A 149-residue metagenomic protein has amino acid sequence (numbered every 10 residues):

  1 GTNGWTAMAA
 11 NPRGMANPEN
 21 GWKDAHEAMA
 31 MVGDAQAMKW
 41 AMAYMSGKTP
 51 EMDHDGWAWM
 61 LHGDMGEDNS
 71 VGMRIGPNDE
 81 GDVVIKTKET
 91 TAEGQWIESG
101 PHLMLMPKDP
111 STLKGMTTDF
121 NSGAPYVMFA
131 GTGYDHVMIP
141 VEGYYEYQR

Functional and structural regions predicted by a protein language model:
G1-R149: Primary mode marks residue(s) on the alpha4-beta5-alpha5 output face of response regulator receiver
